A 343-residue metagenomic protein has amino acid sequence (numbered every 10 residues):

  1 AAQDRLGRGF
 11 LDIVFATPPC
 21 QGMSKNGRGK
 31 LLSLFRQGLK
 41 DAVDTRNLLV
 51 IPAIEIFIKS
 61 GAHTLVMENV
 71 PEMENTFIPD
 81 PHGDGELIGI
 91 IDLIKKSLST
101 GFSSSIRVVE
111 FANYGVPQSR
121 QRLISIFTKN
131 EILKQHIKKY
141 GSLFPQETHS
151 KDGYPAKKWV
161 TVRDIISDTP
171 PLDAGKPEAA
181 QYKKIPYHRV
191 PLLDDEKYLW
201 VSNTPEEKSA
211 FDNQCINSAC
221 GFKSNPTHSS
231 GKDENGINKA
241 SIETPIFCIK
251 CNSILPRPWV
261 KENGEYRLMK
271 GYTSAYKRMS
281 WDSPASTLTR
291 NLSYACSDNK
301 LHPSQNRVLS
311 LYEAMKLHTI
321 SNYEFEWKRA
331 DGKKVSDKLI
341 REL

Functional and structural regions predicted by a protein language model:
A1-G61, V70-L87: Core alpha/beta nucleotide-donor-binding catalytic domains of modification enzymes
L6-R8, V116-S119, M279-D282: Extracellular/periplasmic catalytic domains that process cell-envelope and extracellular macromolecules
P18-Q21, N130-E131, S293: Short glycine-rich anion-binding loops that position phosphate/pyrophosphate groups of nucleotides and phosphorylated
T45-H136: Conserved Class I SAM-dependent methyltransferase catalytic core
V116-Y182: Flexible, glycine-/basic-rich loop-and-beta segments that form/coincide with the SAM-dependent methyltransferase
K158, I165-A210: Non-catalytic, alpha-helical, charged scaffold/linker segments that couple or flank catalytic or architectural cores
H188-L343: C-terminal target-recognition/interaction regions appended to catalytic cores
